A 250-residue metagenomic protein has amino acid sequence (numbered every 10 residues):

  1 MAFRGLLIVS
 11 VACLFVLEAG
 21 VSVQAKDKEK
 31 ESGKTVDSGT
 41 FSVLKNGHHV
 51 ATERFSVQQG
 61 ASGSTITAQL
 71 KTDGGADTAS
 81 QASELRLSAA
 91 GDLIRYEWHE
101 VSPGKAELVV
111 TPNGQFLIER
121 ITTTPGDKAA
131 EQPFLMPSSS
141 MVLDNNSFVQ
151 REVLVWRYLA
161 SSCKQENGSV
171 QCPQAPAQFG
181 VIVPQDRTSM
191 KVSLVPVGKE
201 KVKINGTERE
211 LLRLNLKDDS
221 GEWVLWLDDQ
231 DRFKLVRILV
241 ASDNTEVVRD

Functional and structural regions predicted by a protein language model:
M1-F3: N-terminal secretory signal peptides that target proteins for export/translocation
I8-E18: Bacterial N-terminal signal peptides
F15, Q24-K28, V149: Exposed, low-complexity/repetitive linear segments and helix-based recognition motifs, biased toward charged/polar
V23-T123, A129, A160-D250: Acidic, serine/threonine-rich low-complexity disordered tracts
T122-N145: Acidic/charged, solvent-exposed loop-and-adjacent secondary-structure segments enriched in E/D, K/R, S/T, and G/P
P137-Q174: Beta-strand/loop-rich accessory regions of lumenal/periplasmic or secreted enzymes, predominantly carbohydrate-active
